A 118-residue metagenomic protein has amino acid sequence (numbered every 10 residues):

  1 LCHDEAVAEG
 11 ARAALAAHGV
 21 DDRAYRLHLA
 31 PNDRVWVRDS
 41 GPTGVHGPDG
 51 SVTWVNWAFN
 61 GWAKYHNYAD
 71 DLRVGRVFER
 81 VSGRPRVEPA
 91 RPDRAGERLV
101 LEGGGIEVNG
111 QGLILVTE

Functional and structural regions predicted by a protein language model:
L1-E118: The feature marks the mature, well-folded catalytic cores of soluble enzymes
